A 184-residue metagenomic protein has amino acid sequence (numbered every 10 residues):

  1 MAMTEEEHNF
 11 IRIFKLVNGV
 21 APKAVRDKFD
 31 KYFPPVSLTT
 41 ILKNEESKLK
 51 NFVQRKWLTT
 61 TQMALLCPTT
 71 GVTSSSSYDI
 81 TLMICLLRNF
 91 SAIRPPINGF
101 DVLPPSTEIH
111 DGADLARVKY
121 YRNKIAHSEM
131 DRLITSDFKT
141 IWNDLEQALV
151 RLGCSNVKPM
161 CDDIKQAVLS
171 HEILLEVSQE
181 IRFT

Functional and structural regions predicted by a protein language model:
M1-T184: Feature for intrinsically disordered/low-complexity regulatory segments and propeptides
